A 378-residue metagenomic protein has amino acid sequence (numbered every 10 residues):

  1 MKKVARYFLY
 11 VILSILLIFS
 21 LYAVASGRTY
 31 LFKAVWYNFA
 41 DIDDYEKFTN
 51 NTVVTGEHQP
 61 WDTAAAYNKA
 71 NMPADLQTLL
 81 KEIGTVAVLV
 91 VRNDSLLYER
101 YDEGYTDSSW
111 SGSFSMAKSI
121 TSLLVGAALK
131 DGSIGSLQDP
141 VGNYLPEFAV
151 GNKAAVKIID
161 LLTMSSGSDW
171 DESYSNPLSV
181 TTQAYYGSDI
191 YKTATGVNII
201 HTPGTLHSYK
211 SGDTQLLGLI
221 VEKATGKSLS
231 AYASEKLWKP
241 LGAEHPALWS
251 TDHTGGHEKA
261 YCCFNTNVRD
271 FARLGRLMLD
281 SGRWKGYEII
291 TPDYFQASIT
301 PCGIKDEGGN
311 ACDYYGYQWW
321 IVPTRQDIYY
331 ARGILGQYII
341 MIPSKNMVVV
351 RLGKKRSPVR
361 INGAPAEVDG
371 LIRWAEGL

Functional and structural regions predicted by a protein language model:
M1-Y105, I134, A366, L371-L378: N-terminal leader/targeting segments and the immediately adjacent pre-domain N-terminus
E82-T85, S109, I334-L335: Short, small/polar residue-rich loop motifs at catalytic or cofactor-binding pockets
D94, S111-L137, L161, L217-V221 (+1 more regions): Active-site SXXK
D131-D169, G196, T225-C262, T266: Active-site helix/loop module of the DD-peptidase/beta-lactamase fold, centered on the serine-lysine SxxK catalytic
S168-D252: A small/polar active-site loop signature that marks catalytic segments
D213-I220, A260-R283, Q337-G353: Active-site-proximal alpha-helical segments within enzyme catalytic domains
H245, Q296-V348: Active-site Gly/Thr loop motif
